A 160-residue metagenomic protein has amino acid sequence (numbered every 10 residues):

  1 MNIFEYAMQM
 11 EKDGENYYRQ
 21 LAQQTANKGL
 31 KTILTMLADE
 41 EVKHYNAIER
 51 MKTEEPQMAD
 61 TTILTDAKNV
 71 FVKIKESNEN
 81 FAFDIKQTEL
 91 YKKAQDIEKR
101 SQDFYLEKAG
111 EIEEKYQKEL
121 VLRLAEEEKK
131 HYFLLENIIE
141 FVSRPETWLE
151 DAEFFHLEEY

Functional and structural regions predicted by a protein language model:
M1-Y160: Iron-associated oxidoreductase/ferritin-like identity signal
